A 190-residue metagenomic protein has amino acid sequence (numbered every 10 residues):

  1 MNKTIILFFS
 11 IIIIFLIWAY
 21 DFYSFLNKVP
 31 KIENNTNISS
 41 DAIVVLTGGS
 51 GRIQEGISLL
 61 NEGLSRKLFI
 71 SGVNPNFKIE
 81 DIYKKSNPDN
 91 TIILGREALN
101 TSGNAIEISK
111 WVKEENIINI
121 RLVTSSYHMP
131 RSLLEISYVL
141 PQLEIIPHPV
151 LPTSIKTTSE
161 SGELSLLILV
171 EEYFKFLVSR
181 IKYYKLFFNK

Functional and structural regions predicted by a protein language model:
M1-F8, K185-K190: Short, Lys/Arg-enriched, disordered terminal segments
T4-F22: Hydrophobic membrane-insertion alpha-helices, especially the h-region of bacterial N-terminal signal peptides
I11, Y23, P130, L143 (+2 more regions): Generic signature of intrinsically disordered, low-complexity segments enriched in small/polar residues
Y23-L164, L169: A structural signal for short, hydrophobic/glycine-enriched beta-strand patches
S161-N189: A transmembrane-helix-recognition feature enriched in membrane-embedded lipid enzymes and envelope glyco-/phospholipid
